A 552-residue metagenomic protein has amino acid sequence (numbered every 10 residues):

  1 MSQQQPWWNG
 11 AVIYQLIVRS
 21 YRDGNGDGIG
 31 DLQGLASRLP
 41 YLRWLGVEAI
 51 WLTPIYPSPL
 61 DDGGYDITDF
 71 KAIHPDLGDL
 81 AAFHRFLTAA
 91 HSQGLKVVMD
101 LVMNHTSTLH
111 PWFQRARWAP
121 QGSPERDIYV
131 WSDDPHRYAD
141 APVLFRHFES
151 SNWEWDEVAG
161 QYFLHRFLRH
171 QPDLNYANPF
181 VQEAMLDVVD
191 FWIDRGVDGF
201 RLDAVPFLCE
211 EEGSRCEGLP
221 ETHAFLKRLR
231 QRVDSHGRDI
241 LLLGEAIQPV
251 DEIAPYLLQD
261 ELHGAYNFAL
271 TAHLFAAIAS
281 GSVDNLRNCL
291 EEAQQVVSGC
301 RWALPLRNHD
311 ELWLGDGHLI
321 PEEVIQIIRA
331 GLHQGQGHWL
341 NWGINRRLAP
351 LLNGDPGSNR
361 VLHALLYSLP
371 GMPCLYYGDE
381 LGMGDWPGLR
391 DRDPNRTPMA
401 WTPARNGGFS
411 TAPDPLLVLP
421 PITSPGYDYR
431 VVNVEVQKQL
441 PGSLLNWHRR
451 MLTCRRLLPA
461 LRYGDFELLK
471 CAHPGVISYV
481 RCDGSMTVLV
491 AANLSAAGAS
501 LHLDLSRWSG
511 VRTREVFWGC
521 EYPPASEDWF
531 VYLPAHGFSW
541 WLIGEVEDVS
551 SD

Functional and structural regions predicted by a protein language model:
M1-D552: Active-site and adjacent substrate-binding regions of carbohydrate-active enzymes
